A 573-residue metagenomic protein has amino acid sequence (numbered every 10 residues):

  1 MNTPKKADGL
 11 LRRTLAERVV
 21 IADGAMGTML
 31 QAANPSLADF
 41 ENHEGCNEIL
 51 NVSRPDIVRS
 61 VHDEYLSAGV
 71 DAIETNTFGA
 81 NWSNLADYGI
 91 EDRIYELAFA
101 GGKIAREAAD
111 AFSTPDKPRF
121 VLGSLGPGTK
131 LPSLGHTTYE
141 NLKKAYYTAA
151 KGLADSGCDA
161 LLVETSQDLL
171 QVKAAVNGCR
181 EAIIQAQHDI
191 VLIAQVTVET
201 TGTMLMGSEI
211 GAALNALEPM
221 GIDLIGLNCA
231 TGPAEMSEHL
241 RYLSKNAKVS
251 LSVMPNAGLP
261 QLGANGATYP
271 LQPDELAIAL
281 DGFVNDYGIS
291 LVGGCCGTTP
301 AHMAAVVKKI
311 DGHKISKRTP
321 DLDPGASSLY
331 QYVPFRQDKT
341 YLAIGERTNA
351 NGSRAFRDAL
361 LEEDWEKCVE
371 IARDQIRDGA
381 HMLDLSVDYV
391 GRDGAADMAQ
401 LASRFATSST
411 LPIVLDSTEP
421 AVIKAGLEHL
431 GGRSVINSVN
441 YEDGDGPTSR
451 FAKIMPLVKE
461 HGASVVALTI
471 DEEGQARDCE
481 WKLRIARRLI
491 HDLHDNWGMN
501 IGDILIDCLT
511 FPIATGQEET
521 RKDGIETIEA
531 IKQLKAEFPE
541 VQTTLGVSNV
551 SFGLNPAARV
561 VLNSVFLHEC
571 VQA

Functional and structural regions predicted by a protein language model:
M1-A573: Domain-level signal for soluble alpha/beta catalytic cores
